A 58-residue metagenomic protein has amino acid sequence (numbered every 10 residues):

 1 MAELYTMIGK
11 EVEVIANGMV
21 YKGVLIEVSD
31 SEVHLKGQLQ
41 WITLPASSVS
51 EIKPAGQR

Functional and structural regions predicted by a protein language model:
M1-R58: Conserved RNA-binding domains used in RNP assembly and mRNA/RNA metabolism
